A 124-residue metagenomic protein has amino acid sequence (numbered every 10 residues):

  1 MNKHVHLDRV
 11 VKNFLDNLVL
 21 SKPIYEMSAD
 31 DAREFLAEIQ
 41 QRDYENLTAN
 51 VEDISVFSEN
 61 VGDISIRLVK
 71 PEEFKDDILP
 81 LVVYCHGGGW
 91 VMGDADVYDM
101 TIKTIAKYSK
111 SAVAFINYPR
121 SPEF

Functional and structural regions predicted by a protein language model:
M1-I64, L68-P71: A glycine/proline-hinged amphipathic helix-loop "lid/cap" segment that gates access to hydrophobic ligand pockets
L18, C85-G87, N117-R120: Short, histidine-centered active-site or binding-site loop motifs used for metal coordination, general acid-base
N60, K75-D77, K107: Short, flexible hinge/linker loops that cap or flank conserved catalytic cores
P71-E73, G88: Short coil/turn motifs at secondary-structure junctions
I78-G88: Short beta-strand element of the alpha/beta-hydrolase
L81, K110-A114: A fold-wide structural signal in alpha/beta-hydrolase
Y84, V91-A95, D99-K107: Conserved HGGG/HGGXW glycine-rich cap/lid loop of the alpha/beta-hydrolase fold
D94-A95, T101, A114-F124: Catalytic nucleophile-loop/oxyanion-hole region of alpha/beta-hydrolase and closely related hydrolase-like folds
